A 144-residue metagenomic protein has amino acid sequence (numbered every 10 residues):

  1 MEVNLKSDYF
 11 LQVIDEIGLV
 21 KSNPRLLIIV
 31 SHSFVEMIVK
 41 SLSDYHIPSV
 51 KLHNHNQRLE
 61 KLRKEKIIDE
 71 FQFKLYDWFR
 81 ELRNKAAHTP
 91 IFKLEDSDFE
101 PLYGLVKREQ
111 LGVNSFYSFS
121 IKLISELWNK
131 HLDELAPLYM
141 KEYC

Functional and structural regions predicted by a protein language model:
M1-E81, K85-P101, K107-C144: Amphipathic alpha-helical interface elements
